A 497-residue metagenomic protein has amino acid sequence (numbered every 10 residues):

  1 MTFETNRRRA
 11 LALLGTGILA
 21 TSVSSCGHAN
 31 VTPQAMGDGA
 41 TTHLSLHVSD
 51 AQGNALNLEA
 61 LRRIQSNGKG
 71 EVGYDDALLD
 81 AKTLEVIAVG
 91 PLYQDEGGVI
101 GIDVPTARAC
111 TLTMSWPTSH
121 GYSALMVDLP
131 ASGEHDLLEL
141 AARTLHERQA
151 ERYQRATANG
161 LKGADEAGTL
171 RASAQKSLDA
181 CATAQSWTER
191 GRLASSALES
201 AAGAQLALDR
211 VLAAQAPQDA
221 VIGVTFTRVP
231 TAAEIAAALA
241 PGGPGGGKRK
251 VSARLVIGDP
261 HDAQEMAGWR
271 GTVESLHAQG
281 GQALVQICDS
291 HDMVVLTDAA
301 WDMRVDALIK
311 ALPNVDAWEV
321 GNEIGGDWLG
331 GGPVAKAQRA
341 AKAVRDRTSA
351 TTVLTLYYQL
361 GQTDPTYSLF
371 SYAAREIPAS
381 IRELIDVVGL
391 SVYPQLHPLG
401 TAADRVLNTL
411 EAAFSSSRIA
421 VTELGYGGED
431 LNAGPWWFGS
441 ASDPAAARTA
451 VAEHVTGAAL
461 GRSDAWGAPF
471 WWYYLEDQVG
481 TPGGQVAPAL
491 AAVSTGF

Functional and structural regions predicted by a protein language model:
T2-I18: N-terminal secretory signal peptides and thylakoid transit peptides that target proteins across membranes
P33-E234: Long, charged/polar, soluble alpha-helical segments
G53-A55, A60-G101, A216-A299, M303 (+4 more regions): N-terminal substrate-binding region of glycoside hydrolase catalytic domains
L255, V285, D316, N322 (+3 more regions): Aromatic- and acid-rich polysaccharide-binding/catalytic face of secreted or lumenal carbohydrate-active enzymes
L296-V320, G332-A343, S368-I381, H454-A458: An active-site-proximal structural segment forming one wall of the substrate-binding cleft that immediately precedes
R304-G332, V353-Q359, G467-E476: Active-site groove signature of glycoside hydrolases
A341-L369, S417-E429, A465-L475: Aromatic-lined carbohydrate-recognition surfaces of secreted/lumenal glycan-active proteins
A420, L424, W437-S494: Substrate-binding cleft of secreted/luminal carbohydrate-active enzymes
